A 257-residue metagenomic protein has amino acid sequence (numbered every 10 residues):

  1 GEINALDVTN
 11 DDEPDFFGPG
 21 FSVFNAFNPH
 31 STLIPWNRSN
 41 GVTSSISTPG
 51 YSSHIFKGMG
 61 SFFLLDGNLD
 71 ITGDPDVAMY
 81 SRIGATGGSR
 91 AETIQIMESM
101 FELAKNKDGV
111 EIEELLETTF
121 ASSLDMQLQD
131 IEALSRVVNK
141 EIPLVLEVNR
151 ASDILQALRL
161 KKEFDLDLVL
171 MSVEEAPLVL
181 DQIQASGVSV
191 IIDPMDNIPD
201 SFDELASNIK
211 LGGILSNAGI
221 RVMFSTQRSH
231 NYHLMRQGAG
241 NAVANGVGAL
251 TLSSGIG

Functional and structural regions predicted by a protein language model:
G1-T48, H54: Metal-associated gating/positioning segment near the N- to mid-region
E2-N4, F56-S61, P75, A91-T93 (+4 more regions): Short acidic, glycine/serine/threonine-rich loops at helix termini
V8-D12, F16-G20, P143, Q184 (+2 more regions): His/Asp/Glu-enriched, well-ordered alpha-helical/loop segment that forms or immediately abuts the divalent-metal
H30-L168: Polyanionic/metal-chelating signatures
P143-N149, D167-E175, M195-S201: Catalytic beta/alpha-barrel core
K161-L168, Q184-I191, G219-R221: Glycine-enriched alpha-helix->loop->beta-strand junction motifs that scaffold or abut catalytic
E175-S186, N208: Active-site-adjacent beta->alpha loops and helix N-cap segments on the catalytic face of soluble alpha/beta enzymes
